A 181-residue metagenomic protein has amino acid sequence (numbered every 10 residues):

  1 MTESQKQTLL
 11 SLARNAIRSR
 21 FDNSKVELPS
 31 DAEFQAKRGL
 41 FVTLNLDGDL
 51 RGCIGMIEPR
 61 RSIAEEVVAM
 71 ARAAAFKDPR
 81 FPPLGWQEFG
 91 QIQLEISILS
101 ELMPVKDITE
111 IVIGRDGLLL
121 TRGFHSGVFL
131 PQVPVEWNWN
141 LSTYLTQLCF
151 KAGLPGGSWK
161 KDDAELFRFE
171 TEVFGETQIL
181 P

Functional and structural regions predicted by a protein language model:
M1-P181: Basic nucleic-acid-binding interfaces
